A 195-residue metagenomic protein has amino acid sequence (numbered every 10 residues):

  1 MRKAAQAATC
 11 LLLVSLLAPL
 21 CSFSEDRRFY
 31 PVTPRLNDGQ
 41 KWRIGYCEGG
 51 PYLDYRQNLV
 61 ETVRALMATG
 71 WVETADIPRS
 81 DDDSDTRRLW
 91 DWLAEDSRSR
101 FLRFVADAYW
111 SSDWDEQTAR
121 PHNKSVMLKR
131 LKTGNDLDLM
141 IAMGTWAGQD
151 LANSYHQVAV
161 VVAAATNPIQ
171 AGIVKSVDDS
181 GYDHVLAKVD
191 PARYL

Functional and structural regions predicted by a protein language model:
R2-L195: Short hydrophobic alpha-helices and adjacent helix-cap/hinge residues
